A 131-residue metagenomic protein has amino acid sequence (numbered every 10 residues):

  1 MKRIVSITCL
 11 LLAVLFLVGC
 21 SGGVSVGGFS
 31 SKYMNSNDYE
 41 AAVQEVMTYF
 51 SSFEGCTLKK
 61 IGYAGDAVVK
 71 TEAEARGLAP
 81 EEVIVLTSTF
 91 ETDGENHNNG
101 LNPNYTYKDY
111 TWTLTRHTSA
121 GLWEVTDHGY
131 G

Functional and structural regions predicted by a protein language model:
M1-S6: Positively charged n-region of N-terminal signal peptides that target proteins for export
C9-L10, T113: Enrichment for repetitive, rod-forming helical segments
L10, F16-T106: Flexible low-complexity loop/turn motifs enriched in small/helix-breaking residues
Y107-G131: Short beta-strand edge/turn micro-motifs at domain boundaries
